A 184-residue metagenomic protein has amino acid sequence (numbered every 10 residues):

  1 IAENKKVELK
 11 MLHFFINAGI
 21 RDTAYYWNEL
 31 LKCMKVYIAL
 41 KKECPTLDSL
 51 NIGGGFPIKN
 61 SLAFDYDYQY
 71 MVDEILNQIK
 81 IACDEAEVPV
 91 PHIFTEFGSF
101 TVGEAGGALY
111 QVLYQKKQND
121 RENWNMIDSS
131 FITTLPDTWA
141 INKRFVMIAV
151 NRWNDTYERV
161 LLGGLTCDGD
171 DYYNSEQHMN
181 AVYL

Functional and structural regions predicted by a protein language model:
I1-R121: Active-site loop/helix belt of alpha/beta enzymes
E74, D84, V88-L184: Charged (often Lys/Glu-rich) extended helix/loop segments that serve as interaction or gating elements
